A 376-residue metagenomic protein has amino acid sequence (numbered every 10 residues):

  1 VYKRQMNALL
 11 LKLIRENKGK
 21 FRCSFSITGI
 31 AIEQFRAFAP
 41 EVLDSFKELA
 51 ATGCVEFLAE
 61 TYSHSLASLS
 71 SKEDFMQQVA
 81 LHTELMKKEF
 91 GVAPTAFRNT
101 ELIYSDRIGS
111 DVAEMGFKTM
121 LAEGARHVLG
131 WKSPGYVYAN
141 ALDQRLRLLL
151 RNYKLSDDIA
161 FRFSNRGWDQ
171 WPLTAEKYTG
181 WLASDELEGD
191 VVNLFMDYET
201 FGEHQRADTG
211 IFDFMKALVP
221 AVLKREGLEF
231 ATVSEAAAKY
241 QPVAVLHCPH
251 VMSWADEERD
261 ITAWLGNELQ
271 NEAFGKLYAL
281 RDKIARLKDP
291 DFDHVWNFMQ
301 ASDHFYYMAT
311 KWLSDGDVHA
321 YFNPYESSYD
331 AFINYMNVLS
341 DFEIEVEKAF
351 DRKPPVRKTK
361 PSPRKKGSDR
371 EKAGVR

Functional and structural regions predicted by a protein language model:
V1-Y2: Short, small-residue-biased leader/transition segments that mark boundaries at the very start of proteins
N7-L11, L43-K47, M76-M86, G109 (+3 more regions): Generic structural signal for well-ordered alpha-helices, preferentially at hydrophobic/aromatic core positions
L10, E60, F97, L149 (+3 more regions): Conserved, mostly hydrophobic/aromatic
R15, Y136-L146, N165-R166, G180-R370 (+1 more regions): Active-site and substrate-binding clefts of carbohydrate-active enzymes
I27-E101, Q144-S164, G189, Y198: Metal-dependent polysaccharide deacetylase catalytic core of the NodB/CE4 family, i.e., the active-site-bearing domain
G29-E33, Y62-S65, L102-S105, R126-H127 (+5 more regions): Short, solvent-exposed loop/turn segments at secondary-structure junctions
A80-G135, T200-L218: Catalytic domains of cell-wall/extracellular-matrix polysaccharide-remodeling enzymes, centered on de-N-acetylation
G130-W181: Alpha-amylase-like alpha-glycosidases and glucanotransferases acting on alpha-linked glucans and related
